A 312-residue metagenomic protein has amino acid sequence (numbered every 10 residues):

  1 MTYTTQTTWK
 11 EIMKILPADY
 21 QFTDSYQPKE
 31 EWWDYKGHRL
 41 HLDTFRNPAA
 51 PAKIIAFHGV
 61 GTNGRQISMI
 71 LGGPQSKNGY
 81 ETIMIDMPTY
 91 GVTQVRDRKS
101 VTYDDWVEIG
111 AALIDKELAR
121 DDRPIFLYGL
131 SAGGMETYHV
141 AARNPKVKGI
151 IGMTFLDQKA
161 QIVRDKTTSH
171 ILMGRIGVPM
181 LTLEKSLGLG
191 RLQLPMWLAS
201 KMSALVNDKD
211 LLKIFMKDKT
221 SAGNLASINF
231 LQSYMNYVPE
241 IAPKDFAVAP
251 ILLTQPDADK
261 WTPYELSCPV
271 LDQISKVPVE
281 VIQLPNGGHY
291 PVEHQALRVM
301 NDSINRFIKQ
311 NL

Functional and structural regions predicted by a protein language model:
M1-D34, H38-R46: An N-terminal hydrophobic leader/cap segment in hydrolases
V60-G72: The serine-hydrolase catalytic nucleophile loop
P74-R96: Conserved alpha/beta-hydrolase
G91-D121: Catalytic nucleophile-loop/oxyanion-hole region of alpha/beta-hydrolase and closely related hydrolase-like folds
E136-A222: Alpha/beta-hydrolase-fold enzymes
A247, L253-Q255, D259: Short beta-strand/loop motif that positions the catalytic acidic residue of the alpha/beta-hydrolase fold
K260-L266: Conserved alpha/beta-hydrolase "acid-adjacent" motif
V277-L312: Catalytic active-site module of serine/aspartate enzymes centered on a nucleophile-bearing elbow/loop
